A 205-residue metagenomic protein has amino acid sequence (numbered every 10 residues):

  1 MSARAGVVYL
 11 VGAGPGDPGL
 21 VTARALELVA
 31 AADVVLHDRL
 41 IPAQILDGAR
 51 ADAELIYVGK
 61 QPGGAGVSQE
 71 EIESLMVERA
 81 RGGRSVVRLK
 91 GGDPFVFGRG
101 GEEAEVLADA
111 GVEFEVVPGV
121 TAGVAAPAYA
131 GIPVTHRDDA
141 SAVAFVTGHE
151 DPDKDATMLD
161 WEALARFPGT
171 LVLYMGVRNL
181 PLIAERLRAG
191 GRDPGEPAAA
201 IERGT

Functional and structural regions predicted by a protein language model:
M1-P18, A23-V120, A125: Class I S-adenosyl-L-methionine
A5-L10, E71, R81-V86, A140-A142 (+1 more regions): A contiguous loop/helix-start segment that scaffolds small-molecule binding in enzyme catalytic cores
P15, A25-L26, L36-R39, Q44 (+8 more regions): Generic hydrophobic/packing signal
A25-L26, V77, G131-T135, L159-A163 (+1 more regions): A generic local secondary-structure boundary/capping motif
A53-K60, G111-E115, V134-A144, G191-I201: Short hydrophobic/aromatic-enriched beta-strand-loop microsegments
G91-F167: Class I SAM-dependent methyltransferase SAM-binding "motif I" and its flanking Rossmann-like core
